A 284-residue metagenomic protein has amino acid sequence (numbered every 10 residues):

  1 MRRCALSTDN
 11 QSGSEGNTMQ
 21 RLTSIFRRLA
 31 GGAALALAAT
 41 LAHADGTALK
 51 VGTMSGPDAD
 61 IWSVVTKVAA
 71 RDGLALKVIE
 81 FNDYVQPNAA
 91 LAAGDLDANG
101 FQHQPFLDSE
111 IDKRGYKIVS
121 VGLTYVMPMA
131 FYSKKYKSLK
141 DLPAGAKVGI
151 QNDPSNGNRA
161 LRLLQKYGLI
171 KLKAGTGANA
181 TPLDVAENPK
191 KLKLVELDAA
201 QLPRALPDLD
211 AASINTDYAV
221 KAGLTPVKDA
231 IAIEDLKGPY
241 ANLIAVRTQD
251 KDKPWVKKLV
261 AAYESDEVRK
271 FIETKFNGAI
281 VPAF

Functional and structural regions predicted by a protein language model:
D45-G56, L76-E80, K147-V148: Short, well-ordered beta-strand elements
G56, E80-Y84, G94, N99-D108 (+4 more regions): Beta->alpha turn/N-cap motifs
V78-A89, T176-R204: Short helix-initiation/N-cap motifs at beta->coil->alpha
Y84-G115, A130-Y132, K137, G157 (+1 more regions): Pocket-flanking alpha-helical
S109-V121, Y136, D208, S213 (+1 more regions): Ligand-binding "clamshell"
V121-I170: A conserved helix-loop-strand patch within extracytoplasmic ligand-binding domains of the periplasmic binding
L123-Y132, V220-E264, A279-F284: Periplasmic-binding protein-like
N156-Q165, Y263-P282: Periplasmic-binding protein-like
